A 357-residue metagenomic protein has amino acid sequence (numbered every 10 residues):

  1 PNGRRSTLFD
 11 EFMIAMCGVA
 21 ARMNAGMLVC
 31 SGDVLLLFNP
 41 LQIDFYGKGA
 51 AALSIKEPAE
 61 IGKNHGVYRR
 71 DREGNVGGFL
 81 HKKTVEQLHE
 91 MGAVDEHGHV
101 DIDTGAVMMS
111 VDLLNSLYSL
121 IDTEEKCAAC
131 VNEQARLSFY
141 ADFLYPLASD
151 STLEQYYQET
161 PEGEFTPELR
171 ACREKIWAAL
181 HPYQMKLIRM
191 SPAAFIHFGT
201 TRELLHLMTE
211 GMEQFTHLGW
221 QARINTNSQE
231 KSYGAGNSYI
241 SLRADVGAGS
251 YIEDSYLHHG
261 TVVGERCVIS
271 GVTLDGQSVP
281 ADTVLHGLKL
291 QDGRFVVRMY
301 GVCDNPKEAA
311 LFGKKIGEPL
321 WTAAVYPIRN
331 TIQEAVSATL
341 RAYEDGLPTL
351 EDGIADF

Functional and structural regions predicted by a protein language model:
P1-V76: Conserved beta-loop-beta/alpha segment of the NTase-like Rossmann-fold superfamily that binds/positions NTPs
C17-V19, V34-L35, P40-I43, A50-A51 (+3 more regions): Left-handed beta-helix
H65-R70, A93-V94, R202-L204: Short, surface-exposed amphipathic charged segments that create phosphate/polyanion-binding patches used for binding
R70, H81, M190: Active-site donor-binding loop signature of nucleotide-sugar glycosyltransferases
E73-D101: A short, charged helix-loop
D103-V107: Glycine/small-residue-rich pyrophosphate-binding loop that anchors the diphosphate of NDP-sugar donors
